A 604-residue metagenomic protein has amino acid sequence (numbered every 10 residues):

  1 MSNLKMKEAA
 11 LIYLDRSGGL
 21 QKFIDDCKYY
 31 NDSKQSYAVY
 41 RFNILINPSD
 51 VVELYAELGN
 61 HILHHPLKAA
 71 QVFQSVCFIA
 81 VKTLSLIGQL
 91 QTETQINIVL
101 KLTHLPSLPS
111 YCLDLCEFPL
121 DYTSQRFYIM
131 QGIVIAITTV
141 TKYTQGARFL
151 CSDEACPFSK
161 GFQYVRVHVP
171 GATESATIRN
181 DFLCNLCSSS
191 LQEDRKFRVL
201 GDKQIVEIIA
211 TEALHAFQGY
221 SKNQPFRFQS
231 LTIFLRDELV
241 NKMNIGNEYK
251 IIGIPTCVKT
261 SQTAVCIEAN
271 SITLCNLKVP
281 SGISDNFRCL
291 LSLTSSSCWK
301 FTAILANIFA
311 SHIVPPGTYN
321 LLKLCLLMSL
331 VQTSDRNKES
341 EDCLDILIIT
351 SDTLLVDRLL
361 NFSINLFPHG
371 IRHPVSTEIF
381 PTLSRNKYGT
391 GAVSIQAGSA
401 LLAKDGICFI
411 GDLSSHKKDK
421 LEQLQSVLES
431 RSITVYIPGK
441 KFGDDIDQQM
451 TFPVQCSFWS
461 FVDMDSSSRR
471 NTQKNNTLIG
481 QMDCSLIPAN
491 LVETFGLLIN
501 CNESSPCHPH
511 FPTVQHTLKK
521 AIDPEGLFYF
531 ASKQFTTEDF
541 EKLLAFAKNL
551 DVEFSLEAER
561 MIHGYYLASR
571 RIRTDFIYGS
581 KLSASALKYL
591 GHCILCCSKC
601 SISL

Functional and structural regions predicted by a protein language model:
M1-L231, L235-N247, I252, C257-Q262 (+2 more regions): Long, low-complexity, serine/threonine- and charged-residue-rich intrinsically disordered N-terminal tails that act as
E93-I96, Y122, R126-I129, L322 (+3 more regions): Core structural elements
D121-T123, W299, P315-N320, K533 (+2 more regions): Conserved phosphate/pyrophosphate-binding and hydrolysis machinery centered on Walker-type P-loop NTPases, extending
F127, Q131-I133, T138-V140, L150 (+3 more regions): Conserved ASCE/P-loop NTPase catalytic core
R148-L150, E248, I252-L290: OB-fold/S1-family single-stranded nucleic acid-binding modules
C266-A269, E559, H563, L587 (+1 more regions): Conserved C-terminal helix/linker of AAA+ ATPases
S292-W299, I522-I572: Histone-fold modules and their flanking histone-like tails across chromatin and transcription assemblies
E553, S569-L604: C-terminal helical "lid" subdomain and adjoining coupling/linker elements of P-loop NTPases
